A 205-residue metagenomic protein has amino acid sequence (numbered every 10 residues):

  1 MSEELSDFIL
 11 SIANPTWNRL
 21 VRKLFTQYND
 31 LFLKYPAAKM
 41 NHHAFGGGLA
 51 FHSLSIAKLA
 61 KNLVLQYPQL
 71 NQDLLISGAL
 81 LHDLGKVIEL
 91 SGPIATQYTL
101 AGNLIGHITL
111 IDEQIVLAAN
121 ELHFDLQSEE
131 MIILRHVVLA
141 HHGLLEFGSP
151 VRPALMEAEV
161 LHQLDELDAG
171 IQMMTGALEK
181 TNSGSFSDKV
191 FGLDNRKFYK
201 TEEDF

Functional and structural regions predicted by a protein language model:
M1-L104, S128: Acidic/His-rich, divalent-metal-binding segments that scaffold phosphate/diphosphate chemistry
S2, W17-N18, M131, E157 (+2 more regions): Alpha-helix initiation and N-capping motif
E4-I12, K23-L24, Q114, V137 (+2 more regions): Residues that form generic nucleotide/phosphate-binding pockets
S11, Q27-L31, L117, E121 (+3 more regions): A structural signal for alpha-helix termini and helix-coil/disorder junctions
Y28, N41, K189, D194-N195: Glycine-rich, flexible loop/turn motifs
F51, L65-T181: Divalent metal-dependent catalytic cores for phosphoryl transfer on phosphate-bearing substrates
H162, F186-F191, E202-F205: N-terminal intrinsically disordered, cationic/polar leader segments that include organellar targeting peptides
D168, F198-Y199: Amphipathic, Lys/Arg-enriched alpha-helical patches that create a basic surface for binding polyanionic ligands
